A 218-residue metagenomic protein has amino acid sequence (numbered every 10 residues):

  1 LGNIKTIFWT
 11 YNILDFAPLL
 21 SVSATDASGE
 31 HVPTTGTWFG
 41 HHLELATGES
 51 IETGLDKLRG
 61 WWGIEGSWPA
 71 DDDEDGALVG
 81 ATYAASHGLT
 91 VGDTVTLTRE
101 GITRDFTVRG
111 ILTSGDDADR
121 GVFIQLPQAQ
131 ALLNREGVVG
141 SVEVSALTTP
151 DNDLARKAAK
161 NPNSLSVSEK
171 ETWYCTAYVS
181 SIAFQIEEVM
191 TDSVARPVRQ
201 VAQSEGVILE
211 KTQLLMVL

Functional and structural regions predicted by a protein language model:
L1-T35, F184-V194: Hydrophobic, regular-secondary-structure patches
I7, G40-E44: Short helix C-cap/helix-to-loop transition motifs enriched in small/turn-promoting residues
I13, E49-E52, E74, E205: Acidic-residue sensor for enzyme active/binding pockets
P18-V22, V32-W38, E49, D56-A131 (+2 more regions): Hydrophobic secondary-structure segments that place a key small or acidic residue at a functional site
F39-H41, V201-A202: Active-site/binding-pocket entry motifs
E49-G54, R156-K160: Short, flexible, mixed-charge acidic loops at enzyme active sites
E100-T103, I111-L214: Mechanotransmission and gating elements of multispan inner-membrane complexes involved in transport and envelope
M216-L218: Selective detector of the "anchor" transmembrane alpha-helix that sits immediately C-terminal
